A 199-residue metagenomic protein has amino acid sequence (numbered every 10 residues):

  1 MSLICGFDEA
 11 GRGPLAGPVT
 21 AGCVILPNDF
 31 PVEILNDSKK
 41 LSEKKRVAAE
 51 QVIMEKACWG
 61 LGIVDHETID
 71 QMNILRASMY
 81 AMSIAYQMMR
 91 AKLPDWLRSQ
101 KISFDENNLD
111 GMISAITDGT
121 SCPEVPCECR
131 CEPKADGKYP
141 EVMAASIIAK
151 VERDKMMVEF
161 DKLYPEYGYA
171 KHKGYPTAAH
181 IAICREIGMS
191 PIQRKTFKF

Functional and structural regions predicted by a protein language model:
M1-F199: RNase H-like, Mg2+-dependent phosphodiesterase core, and more generally RNA phosphate-backbone-engaging helix-loop
